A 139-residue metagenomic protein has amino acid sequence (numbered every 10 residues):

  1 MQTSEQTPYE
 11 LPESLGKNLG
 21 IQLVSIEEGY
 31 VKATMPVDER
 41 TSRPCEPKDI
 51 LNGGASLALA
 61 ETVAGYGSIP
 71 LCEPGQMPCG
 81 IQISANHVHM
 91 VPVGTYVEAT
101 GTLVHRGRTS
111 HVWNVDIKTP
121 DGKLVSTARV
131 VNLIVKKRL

Functional and structural regions predicted by a protein language model:
M1-S14: N-proximal, solvent-exposed amphipathic alpha-helical segments enriched in charged/polar residues
K17-L19, G29-V31, G53, M77-I83 (+3 more regions): A generic structural signal for short beta-strands and their flanking turns/coil linkers
G20-L51: Catalytic strand-loop segment that frames the active site of acyl-thioester-processing enzymes
M35-V37, H87, I134: Hydrophobic residues in beta-strands and at strand termini
D38-S42, V63-A64, V93: Short, charged/polar surface micro-motifs in flexible loops or helix N-caps
C45-Y66: Compact, glycine-rich, soluble single-domain proteins
G65-E98, L103: Hydrophobic beta-strand-centered segment that forms part of the acyl-chain substrate-binding groove
V91-L139: HotDog/MaoC-like acyl-thioester-processing domains
